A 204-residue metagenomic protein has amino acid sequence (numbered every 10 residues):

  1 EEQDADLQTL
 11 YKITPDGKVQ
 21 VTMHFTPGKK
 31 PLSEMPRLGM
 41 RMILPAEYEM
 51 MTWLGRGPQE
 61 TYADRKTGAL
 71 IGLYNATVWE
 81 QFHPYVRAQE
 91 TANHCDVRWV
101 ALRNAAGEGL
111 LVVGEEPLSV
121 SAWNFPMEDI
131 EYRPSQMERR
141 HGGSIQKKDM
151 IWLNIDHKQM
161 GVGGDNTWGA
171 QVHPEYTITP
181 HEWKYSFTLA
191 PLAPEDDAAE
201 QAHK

Functional and structural regions predicted by a protein language model:
E1-K204: Beta-strand/loop-rich accessory regions of lumenal/periplasmic or secreted enzymes, predominantly carbohydrate-active
